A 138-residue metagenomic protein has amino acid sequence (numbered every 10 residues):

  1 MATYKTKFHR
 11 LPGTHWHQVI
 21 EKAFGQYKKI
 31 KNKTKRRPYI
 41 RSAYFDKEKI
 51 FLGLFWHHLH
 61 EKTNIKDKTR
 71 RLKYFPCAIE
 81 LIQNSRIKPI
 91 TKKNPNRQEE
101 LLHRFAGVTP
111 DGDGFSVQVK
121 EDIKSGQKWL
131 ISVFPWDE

Functional and structural regions predicted by a protein language model:
M1-E138: Ribonuclease/tRNase effector modules and their secretory precursors
